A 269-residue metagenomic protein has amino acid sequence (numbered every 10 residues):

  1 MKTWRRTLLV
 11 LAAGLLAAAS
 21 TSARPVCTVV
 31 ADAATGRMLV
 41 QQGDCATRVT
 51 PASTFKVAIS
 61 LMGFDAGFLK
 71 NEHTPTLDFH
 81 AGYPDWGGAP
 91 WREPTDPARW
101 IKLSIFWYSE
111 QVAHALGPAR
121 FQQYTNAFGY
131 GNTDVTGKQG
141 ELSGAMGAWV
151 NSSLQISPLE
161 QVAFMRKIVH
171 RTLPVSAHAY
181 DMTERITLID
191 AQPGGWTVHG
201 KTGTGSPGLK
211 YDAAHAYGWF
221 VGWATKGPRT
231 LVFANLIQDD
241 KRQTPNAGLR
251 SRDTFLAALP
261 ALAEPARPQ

Functional and structural regions predicted by a protein language model:
M1-L9: Bacterial N-terminal signal peptides that target proteins for export
L9-A17: Bacterial N-terminal signal peptides
A19-G43, G222, L231, N235: A short, well-structured edge-of-sheet supersecondary motif
Q41-A46, E93-P94, K102-S109, G140-W149 (+2 more regions): Flexible glycine/proline-enriched surface loops and loop-helix/loop-strand junctions
C45-R48, H114-G117, V169-Q269: Structured C-terminal helix/loop/strand segments within mature extracytoplasmic catalytic/sensor domains
V49-P75, W100, Q161, F233: Active-site SXXK
D65-A81, V175-Y180: Short, well-structured active-site flanking segments
G88-P97, Q111-H170: Mid-domain, small-residue-enriched loop/turn segments at the edges of structured enzyme/sensor domains
